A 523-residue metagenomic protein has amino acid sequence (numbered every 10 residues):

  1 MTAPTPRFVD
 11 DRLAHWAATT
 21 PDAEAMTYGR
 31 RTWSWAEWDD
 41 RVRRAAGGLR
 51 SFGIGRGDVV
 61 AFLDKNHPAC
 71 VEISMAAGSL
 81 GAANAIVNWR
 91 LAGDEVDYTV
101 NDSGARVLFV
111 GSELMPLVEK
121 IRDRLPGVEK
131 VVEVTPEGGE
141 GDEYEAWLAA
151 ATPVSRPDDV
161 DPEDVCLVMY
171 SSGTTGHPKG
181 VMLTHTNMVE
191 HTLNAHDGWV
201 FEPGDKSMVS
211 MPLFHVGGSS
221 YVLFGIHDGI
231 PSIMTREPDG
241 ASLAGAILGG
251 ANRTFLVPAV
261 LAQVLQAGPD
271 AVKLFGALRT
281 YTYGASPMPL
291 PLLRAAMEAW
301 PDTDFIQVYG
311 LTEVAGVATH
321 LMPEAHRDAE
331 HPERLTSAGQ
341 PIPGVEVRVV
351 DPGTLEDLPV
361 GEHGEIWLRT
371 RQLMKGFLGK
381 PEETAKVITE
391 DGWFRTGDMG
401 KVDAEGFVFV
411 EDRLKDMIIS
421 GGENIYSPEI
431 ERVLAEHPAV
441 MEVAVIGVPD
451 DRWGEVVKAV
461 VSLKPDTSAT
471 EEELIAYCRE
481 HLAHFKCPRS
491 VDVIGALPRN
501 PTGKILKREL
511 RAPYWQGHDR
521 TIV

Functional and structural regions predicted by a protein language model:
T2-V9, A14, D22-H67, V71-M75 (+2 more regions): Conserved AMP-binding/adenylate-forming core of the ANL superfamily
P6, P21-D22, E133, A151-Y170 (+3 more regions): Conserved pre-ATP/AMP-binding loop-to-beta segment of ANL
D11, S51-F52, S79-A146, P465-T467: Structural core segment of the AMP-binding/adenylate-forming
S34-E37, C166-E190: Conserved AMP-binding A3 loop
D39-R44, V181-P203, S210, F214 (+1 more regions): Conserved structural elements of the adenylate-forming
F62, C70, L91, D97-Y98 (+8 more regions): AMP-binding/adenylate-forming catalytic core of the ANL superfamily
G81, V189-K206, F214-R253, A267: Conserved AMP-binding/adenylation subdomain of ANL enzymes
H227, A251-L256, L265-E333, E346: Gly/Ser/Thr-rich phosphate-binding loop
